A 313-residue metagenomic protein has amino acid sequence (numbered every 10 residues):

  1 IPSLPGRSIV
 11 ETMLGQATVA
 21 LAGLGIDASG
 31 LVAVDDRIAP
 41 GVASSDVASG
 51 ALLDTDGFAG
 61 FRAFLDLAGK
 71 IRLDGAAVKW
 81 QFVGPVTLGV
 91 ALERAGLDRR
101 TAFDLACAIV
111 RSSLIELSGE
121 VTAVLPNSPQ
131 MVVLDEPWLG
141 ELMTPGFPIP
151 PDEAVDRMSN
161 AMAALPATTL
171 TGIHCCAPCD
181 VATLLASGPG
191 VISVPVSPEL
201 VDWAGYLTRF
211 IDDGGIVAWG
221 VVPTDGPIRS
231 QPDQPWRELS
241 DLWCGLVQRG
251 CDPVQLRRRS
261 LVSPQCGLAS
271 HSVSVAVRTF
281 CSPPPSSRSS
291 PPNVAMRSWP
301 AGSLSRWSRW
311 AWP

Functional and structural regions predicted by a protein language model:
I1-L14, P145, E153-L165, C176-A295: Active-site capping/gating regions of soluble enzymes
I1-R99, L185-A186, G190, G215 (+3 more regions): Alpha/beta catalytic barrel-like cores
G57-D74, V110-S128, A204-F210, W236-V254: Short amphipathic alpha-helices and their capping/turn segments at secondary-structure boundaries
W80, A95-D202: Active-site loop segments of alpha/beta catalytic cores
W80-T87, A91-L92, V132-L139, W219-T224 (+1 more regions): Short loop/turn segments at strand-loop or loop-helix junctions that form parts of catalytic or ligand-binding pockets
A91, G146, S303-R306: Alpha-helical transmembrane segments and their juxtamembrane interfaces
S282, M296-W299, S303-P313: Low-acidity, Ser/Thr- and Arg-rich intrinsically disordered low-complexity segments
